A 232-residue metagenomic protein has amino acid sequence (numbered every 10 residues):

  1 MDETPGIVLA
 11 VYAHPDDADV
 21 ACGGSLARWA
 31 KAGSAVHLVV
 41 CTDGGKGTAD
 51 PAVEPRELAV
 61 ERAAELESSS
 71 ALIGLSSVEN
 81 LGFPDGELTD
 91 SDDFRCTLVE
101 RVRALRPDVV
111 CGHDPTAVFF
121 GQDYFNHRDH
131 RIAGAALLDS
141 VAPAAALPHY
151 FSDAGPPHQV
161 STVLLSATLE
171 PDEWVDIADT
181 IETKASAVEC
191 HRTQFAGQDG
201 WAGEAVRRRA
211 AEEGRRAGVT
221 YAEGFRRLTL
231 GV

Functional and structural regions predicted by a protein language model:
M1-L9, S91-V232: Metal-dependent de-N-acetylase/amidase catalytic core
M1-R106, R226: Active-site rim/loop-helix segments in enzyme catalytic domains that contact anionic ligands
